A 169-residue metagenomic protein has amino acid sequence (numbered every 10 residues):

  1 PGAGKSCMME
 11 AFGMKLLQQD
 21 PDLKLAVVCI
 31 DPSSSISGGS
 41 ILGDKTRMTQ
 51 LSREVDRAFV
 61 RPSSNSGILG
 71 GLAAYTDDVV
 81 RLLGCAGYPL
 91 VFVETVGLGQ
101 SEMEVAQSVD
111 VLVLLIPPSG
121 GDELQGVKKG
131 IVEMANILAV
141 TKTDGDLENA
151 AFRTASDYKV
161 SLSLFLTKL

Functional and structural regions predicted by a protein language model:
G2, L17, V91-F92, I131 (+2 more regions): Generic low-polarity alpha-helical segments
A3-S101, S108-E123: Nucleotide-state-sensitive switch-loop elements of NTP-binding domains
D31, M48, V111-V113, M134-A135 (+2 more regions): Alpha-helix boundary/interfacial micro-motifs
V55-R61, E133-T143: Acidic/polar active-site rim loop that often engages polyanionic ligands
E102, K128: Acidic, amphipathic alpha-helical patches
K129, I137-L169: Canonical P-loop GTPase G-domain recognition
